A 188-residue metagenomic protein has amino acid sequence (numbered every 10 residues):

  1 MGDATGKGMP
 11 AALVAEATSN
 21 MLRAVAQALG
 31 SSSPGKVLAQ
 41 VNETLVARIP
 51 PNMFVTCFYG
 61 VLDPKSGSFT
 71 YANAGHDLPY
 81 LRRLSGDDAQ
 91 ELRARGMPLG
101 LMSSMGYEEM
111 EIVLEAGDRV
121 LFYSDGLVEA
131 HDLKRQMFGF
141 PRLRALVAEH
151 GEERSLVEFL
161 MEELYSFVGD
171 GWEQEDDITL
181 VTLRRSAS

Functional and structural regions predicted by a protein language model:
M1-T5, M9-A15, S19-S188: Conserved subregion of the PPM/PP2C metallophosphatase catalytic domain
